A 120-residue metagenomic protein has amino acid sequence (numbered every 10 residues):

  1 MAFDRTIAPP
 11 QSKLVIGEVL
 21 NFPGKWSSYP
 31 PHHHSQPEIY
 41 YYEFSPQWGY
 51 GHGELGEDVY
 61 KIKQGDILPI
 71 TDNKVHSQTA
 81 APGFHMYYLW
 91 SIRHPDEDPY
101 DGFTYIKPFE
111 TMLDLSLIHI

Functional and structural regions predicted by a protein language model:
M1-I39: A short glycine-rich, His/Asp/Glu-containing loop-to-beta-strand
Q11-S12, P46-Y50, F84-M86: Coil-to-beta-strand transition motifs
I39-Y41, F84-G102: A short hydrophobic beta-strand segment most commonly corresponding to one strand of the jelly-roll/cupin
Y40-Q64: A short beta-strand-loop-beta hairpin characteristic of the jelly-roll/cupin
L55, T71-D72, W90-R93: Active-site proximal loops enriched in glycine and acidic residues that flank catalytic Cys/His/Asp and coordinate
I62-G83: Conserved metal-binding segment of the jelly-roll/cupin
P95-L115: Short peripheral tails and domain-boundary helices/loops at the edges of structured domains
I118-I120: Conserved small/polar residues in nucleotide/adenosyl-binding loops
